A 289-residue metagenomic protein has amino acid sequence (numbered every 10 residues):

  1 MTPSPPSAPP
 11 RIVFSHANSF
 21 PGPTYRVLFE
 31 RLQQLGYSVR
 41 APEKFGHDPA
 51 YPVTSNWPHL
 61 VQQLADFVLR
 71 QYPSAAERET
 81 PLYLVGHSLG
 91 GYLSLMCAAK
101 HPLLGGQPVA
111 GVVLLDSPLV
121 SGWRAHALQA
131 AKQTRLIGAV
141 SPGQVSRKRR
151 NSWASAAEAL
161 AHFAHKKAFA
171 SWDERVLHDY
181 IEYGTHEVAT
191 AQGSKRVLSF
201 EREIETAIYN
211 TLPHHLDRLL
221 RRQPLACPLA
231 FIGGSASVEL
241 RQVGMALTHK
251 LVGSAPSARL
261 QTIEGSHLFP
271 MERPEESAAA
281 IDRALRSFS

Functional and structural regions predicted by a protein language model:
P6-P49: Conserved HGGG/HGGXW glycine-rich cap/lid loop of the alpha/beta-hydrolase fold
V13-A17, H87, G233: The conserved beta1-alpha1 loop
A41-V85, A99-G105, L119, H126-A131: Active-site loop/oxyanion-hole signature of alpha/beta-hydrolase fold enzymes
G86-G90, S94: Gly/Ala-rich beta-loop-alpha elbow adjacent to hydrolase catalytic centers
G111-S152: Flexible "cap/lid" loop of the alpha/beta hydrolase fold
R175, Y183-G253: Conserved serine/cysteine hydrolase catalytic core
T262-P274: Catalytic histidine-centered segment of alpha/beta-hydrolase-like enzymes
M271-R283: Post-His helix in hydrolase/transferase enzymes
